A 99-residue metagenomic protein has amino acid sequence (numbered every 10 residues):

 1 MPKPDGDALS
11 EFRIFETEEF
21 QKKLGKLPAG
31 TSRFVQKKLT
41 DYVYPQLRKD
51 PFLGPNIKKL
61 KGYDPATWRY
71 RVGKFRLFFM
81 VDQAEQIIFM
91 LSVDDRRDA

Functional and structural regions predicted by a protein language model:
M1-E11, Q21-K26, S32-R33, K37 (+1 more regions): Enriched for short, Lys/Arg-rich terminal
I14-E16, Y70: Hydrophobic coiled-coil of the DHp/HisKA dimerization-phosphotransfer domain of two-component sensor histidine kinases
E16-F52: N-terminal first-folded block
Y44-R69: A short, surface-exposed loop/turn module that caps and links secondary-structure elements
